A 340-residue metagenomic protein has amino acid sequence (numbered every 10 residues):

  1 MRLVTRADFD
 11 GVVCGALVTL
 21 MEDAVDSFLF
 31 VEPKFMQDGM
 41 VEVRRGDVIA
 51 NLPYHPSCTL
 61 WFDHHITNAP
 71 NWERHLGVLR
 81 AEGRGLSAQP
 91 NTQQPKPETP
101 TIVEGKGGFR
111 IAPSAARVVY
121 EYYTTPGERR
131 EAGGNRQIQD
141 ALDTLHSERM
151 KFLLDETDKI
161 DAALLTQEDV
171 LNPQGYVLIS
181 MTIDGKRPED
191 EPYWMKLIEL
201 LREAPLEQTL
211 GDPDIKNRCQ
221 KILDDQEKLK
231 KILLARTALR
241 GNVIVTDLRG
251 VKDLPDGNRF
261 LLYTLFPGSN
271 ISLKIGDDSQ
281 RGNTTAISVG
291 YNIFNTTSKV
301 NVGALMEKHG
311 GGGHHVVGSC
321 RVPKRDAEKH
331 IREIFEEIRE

Functional and structural regions predicted by a protein language model:
M1-V177, I183-E189, R240, D256-L261 (+2 more regions): Replace "Mg2+/Mn2+-dependent" with "divalent metal-dependent
A162-L171, Y176-R259: Glycine-rich, Lys/Arg-enriched anion-binding loops that position phosphate/diphosphate groups for phosphoryl
